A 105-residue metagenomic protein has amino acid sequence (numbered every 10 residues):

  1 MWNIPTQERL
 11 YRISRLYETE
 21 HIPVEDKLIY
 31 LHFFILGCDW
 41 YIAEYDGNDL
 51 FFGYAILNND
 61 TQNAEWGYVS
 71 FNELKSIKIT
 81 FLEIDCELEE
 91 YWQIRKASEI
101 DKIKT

Functional and structural regions predicted by a protein language model:
M1-L36, K104-T105: N-terminal domain-onset segments
Y30-N48: Hydrophobic/aromatic-rich, well-ordered segments within soluble, folded domains that form packed cores
L31-F33, G53, V69, L74: Generic structural hydrophobic/aromatic packing signal, biased to beta-strands
G37-I42, N58-G67: Short, surface-exposed beta-strand/loop "edge" segments at domain boundaries and coil↔beta transitions
L50-N59: Catalytic Cys-His active-site segments of thiol-dependent hydrolases/isopeptidases
Q62-T105: Helix-rich interaction surfaces within compact, conserved domain-sized segments that mediate assembly or partner
